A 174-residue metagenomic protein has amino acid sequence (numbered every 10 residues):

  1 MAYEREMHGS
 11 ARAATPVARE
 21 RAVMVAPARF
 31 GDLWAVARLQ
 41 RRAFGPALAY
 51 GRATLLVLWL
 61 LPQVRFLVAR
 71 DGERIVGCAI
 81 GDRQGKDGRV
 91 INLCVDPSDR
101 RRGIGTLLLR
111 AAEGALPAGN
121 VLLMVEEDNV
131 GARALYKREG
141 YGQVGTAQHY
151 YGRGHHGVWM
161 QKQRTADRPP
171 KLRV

Functional and structural regions predicted by a protein language model:
A2-A11, A18, P27-R100, T106-A115 (+2 more regions): Acetyl-CoA-dependent GNAT
E6, R29, F66, L122-R133 (+2 more regions): C-terminal "cap" of GNAT-fold acetyltransferases
V23-V25: Extreme N-terminal starter segment of soluble prokaryotic enzymes
P46, A118-G119, R153: Short, well-ordered coil loops that connect the C-terminus of an alpha-helix to the N-terminus of a beta-strand
C78, D82, D87, R101 (+3 more regions): A short, glycine- and basic residue-enriched loop/turn that sits immediately adjacent to a domain's principal
I104-G105, Y141: Helix N-cap/coil-helix junction residues
L109, A115-E127, A147: Conserved GNAT acetyl-CoA-binding A-motif
